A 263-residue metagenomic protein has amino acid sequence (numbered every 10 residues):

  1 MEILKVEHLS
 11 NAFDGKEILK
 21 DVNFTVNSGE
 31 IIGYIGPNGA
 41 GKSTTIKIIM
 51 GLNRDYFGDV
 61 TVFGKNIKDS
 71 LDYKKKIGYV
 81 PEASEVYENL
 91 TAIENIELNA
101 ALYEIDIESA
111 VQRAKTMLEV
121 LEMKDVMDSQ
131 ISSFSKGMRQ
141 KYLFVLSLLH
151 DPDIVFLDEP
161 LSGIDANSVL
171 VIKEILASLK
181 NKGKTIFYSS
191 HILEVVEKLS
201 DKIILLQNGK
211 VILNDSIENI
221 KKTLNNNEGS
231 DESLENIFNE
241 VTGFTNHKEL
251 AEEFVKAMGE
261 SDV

Functional and structural regions predicted by a protein language model:
G58-Y73: Conserved ABC transporter NBD signature motif
E97, A101, E108-V126: Conserved ABC ATPase "signature" region
V155-E159: Catalytic Walker B motif of ABC-type/P-loop ATPase nucleotide-binding domains
N214-D215: ABC ATPase "signature
